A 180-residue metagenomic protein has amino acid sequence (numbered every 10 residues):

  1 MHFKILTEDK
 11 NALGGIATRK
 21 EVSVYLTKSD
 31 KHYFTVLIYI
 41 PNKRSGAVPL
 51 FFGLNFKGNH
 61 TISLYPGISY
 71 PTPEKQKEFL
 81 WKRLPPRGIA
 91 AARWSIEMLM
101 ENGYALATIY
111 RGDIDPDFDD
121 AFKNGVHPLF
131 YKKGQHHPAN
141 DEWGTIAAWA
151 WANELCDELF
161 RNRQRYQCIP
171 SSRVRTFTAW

Functional and structural regions predicted by a protein language model:
M1-N42: Non-catalytic accessory segments flanking enzyme active sites
T18-K20, H32-F34, V48, S95 (+1 more regions): Residues that flank catalytic or metal-binding motifs in active/ligand-binding sites
V24-K28, I40-N42, F56-G58, D113 (+1 more regions): Short, flexible loop/turn elements at secondary-structure junctions
F34-Y39, G46-K57, M98: Short beta-strand element of the alpha/beta-hydrolase
L54-Q167: Cap/lid segment of the alpha/beta-hydrolase catalytic domain
T145, F177-W180: Active-site loop->helix "elbow" adjoining a glycine-rich segment at hydrolase catalytic centers
R165-F177: Alpha/beta-hydrolase fold nucleophile elbow
